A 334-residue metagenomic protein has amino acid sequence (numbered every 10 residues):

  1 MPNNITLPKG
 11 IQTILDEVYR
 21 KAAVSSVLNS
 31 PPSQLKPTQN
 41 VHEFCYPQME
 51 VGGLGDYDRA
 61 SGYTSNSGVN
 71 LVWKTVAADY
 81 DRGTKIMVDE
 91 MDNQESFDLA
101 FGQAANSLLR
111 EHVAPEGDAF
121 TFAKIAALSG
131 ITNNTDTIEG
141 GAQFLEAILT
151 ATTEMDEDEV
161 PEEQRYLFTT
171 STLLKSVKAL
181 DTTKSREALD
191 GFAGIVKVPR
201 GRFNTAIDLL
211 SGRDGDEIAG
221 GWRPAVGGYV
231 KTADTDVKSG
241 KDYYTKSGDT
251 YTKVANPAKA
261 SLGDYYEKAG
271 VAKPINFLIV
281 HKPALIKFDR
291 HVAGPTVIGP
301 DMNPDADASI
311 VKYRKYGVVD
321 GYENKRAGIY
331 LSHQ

Functional and structural regions predicted by a protein language model:
P2-S30, L35-M49, K74-D79, S96 (+3 more regions): Sequence/fold signature of self-assembling virion shell proteins
T13, E17, S107, E111 (+6 more regions): Charged/polar, solvent-exposed surface patches and flexible loops
F44-W73: N-terminal low-complexity, intrinsically disordered segments
Y46, L71-N134, G140-Q143, D158-L167 (+1 more regions): Long, contiguous amphipathic alpha-helices that act as assembly "spine/axial" helices in icosahedral shell and virion
G52, L173-K175, G317: Short loop/turn segments at secondary-structure transitions that flank enzyme active sites
L54-Y57, S176-A179, Y322: Short helix/loop capping segments that flank catalytic or ligand/cofactor-binding pockets
R59-Y63, E159, G201, D208: Glycine-centered small-residue hotspots that permit tight backbone geometry or close packing
G130-P199: Extended, solvent-exposed, turn-rich assembly/linker loops in the middle of proteins
